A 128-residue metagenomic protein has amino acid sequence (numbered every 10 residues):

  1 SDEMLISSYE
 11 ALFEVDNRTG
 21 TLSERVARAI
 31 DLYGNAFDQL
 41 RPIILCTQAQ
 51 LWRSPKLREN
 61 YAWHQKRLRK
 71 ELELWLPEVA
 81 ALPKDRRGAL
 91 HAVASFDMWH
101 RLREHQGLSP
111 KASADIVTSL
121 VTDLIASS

Functional and structural regions predicted by a protein language model:
S1-Y9: Short, basic, alpha-helical segments at the C-terminal edge of helix-turn-helix-like DNA-binding modules
E3, P42, S95-F96: Short connector loops/turns at beta-strand edges and beta->alpha or beta->beta junctions
S8-Y9, P83, S95-M98: N-terminal alpha-helical segment
Y9-Q39: Hydrophobic alpha-helical connector segments
A11-D16, T47-P55: Short linear capping/connector segments at secondary-structure termini
A27-Q48, P55-G88, D115-A126: Amphipathic alpha-helical packing segments from all-alpha helical-bundle domains
L74, R87-P110, D123-S128: Amphipathic C-terminal alpha-helical segment
